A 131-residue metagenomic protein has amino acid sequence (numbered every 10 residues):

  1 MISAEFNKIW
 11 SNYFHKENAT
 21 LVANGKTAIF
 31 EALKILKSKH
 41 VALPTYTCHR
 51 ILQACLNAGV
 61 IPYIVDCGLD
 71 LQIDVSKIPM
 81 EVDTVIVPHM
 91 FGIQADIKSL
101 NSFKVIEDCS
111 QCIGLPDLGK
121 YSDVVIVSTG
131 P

Functional and structural regions predicted by a protein language model:
M1-T27, Y46: Conserved N-terminal alpha-helix of the aminotransferase class I/II PLP-enzyme fold
N7, D66, D108: Acidic active-site catalytic centers that drive phospho-/nucleotidyl reactions and related ester hydrolyses
A28-F30, H49-L52, I93-D96, I113-G114: Short, well-ordered alpha-helical microsegments
A32-P79: Conserved PLP-anchoring active-site segment centered on the Schiff-base-forming lysine
L69-P131: Active-site phosphate-binding strand-loop segment of PLP-dependent enzymes
